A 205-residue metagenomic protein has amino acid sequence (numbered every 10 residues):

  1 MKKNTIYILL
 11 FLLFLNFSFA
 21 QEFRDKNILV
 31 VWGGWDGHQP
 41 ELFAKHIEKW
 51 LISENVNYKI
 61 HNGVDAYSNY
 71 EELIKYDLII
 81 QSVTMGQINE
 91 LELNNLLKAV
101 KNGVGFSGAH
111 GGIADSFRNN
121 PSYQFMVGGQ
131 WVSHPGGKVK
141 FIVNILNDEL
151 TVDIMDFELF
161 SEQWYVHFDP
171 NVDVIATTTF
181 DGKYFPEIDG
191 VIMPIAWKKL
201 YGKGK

Functional and structural regions predicted by a protein language model:
M1-F23: Bacterial Sec-dependent N-terminal signal peptides
Y7-L10, I113, G202: Intrinsic structural disorder/low-complexity segments
F19-Q21, S68-E71, Q163-Y165, W197: Short, flexible, glycine/charge-rich loop motifs used to bind or transfer phosphoryl groups or to couple energy/partner
Q21-F23, N27-V31, W35-A114: Helical hinge/lid and interdomain linker segments adjacent to catalytic or ligand-binding clefts that mediate domain
V30-P40, N62-D65, G128-S133, M155-D169: Short low-complexity stretches enriched in small and charged residues
L51-E54, K75, V132-G204: Catalytic beta-strand/loop cores that center a nucleophilic Ser/Cys/Thr and support acyl-enzyme chemistry
G86-D153: A glycine-rich, often tryptophan-bearing local segment used as a flexible ligand/cofactor-contacting loop or short
V104, G204-K205: Residue-level recognition of short, well-ordered coil/turn positions that link secondary-structure elements
